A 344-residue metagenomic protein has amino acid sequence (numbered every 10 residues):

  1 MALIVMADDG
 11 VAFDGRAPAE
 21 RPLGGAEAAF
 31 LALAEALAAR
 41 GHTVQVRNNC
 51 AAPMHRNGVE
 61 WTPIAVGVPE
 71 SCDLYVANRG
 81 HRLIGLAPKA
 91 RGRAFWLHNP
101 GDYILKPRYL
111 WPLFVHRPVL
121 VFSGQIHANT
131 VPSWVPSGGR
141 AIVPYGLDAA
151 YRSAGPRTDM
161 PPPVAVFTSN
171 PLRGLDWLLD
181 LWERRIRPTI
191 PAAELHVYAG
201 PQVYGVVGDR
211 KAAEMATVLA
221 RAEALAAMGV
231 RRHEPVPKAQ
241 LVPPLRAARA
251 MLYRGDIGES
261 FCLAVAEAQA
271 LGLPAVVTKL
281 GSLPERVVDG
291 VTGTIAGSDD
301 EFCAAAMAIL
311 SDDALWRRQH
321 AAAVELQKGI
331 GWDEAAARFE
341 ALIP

Functional and structural regions predicted by a protein language model:
R47-R117, Q125-H127: Extended catalytic core of nucleotide-activated donor transferases of GT-like folds
L105-P107, N129-P132, G146-P162: Acidic anion/phosphate-binding donor-loop and adjacent secondary structure in glycosyltransferase catalytic cores
A149-A150, R157-A224, R231-P235: Conserved catalytic-core segment of nucleotide-activated headgroup transferases in glycan assembly
D176, V242, V265-A270, P284-E285 (+1 more regions): Short alpha-helical segment that forms part of, or immediately flanks, the ligand-binding pocket in carbohydrate-active
R246-S260, L273: Acidic donor-binding loop of glycosyltransferase active sites
P274-V277, V287: Short hydrophobic beta-strand element within catalytic cores of glycosyltransferases and related nucleotide-activated
D289-D300, A308-D313: Conserved acidic donor-binding segment of nucleotide-sugar-dependent glycosyltransferases
D313-I343: A charged, aromatic-enriched C-terminal amphipathic alpha-helix characteristic of glycosyltransferases across folds
